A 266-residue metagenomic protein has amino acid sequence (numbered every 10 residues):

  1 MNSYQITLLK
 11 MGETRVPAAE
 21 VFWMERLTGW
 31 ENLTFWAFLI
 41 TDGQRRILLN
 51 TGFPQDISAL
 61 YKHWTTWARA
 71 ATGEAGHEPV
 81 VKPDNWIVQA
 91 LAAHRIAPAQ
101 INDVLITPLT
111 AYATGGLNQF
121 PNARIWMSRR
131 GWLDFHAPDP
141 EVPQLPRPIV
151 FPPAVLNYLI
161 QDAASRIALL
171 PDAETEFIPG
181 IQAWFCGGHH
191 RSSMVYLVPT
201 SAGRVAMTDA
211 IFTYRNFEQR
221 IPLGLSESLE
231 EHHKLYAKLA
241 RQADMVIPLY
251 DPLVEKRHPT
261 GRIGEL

Functional and structural regions predicted by a protein language model:
Q5, E13-Q89, V195-F212: Conserved beta-strand hairpin/beta-sheet module of binuclear metal-dependent hydrolase folds, prominently
I6-L8, A37-T41, P171-P199: Core dinuclear metal-dependent hydrolase active-site scaffold
W23-R26, W64-T65, V142-P143, R220-L225: Short glycine-enriched, charge-decorated loop/helix-capping segments at active-site entrances that position
L48-T51, D103-P108, M127-S128, F185-G188 (+3 more regions): Active-site neighborhood of phospho(di)ester-bond hydrolases with catalytic His/Asp-centered motifs
G52-P54, W126-L133, P138-P140, D209-F212: Conserved catalytic scaffold of divalent metal-dependent phosphoesterases
K62-M127: Active-site metal-binding motif and surrounding structural segment of the metallo-beta-lactamase
A70, E74-Q89, S193-L266: Cap/insert and terminal regions of metallo-dependent hydrolase folds
P79-I96, Q100, R130-F185, E227-D244: Metallo-beta-lactamase
